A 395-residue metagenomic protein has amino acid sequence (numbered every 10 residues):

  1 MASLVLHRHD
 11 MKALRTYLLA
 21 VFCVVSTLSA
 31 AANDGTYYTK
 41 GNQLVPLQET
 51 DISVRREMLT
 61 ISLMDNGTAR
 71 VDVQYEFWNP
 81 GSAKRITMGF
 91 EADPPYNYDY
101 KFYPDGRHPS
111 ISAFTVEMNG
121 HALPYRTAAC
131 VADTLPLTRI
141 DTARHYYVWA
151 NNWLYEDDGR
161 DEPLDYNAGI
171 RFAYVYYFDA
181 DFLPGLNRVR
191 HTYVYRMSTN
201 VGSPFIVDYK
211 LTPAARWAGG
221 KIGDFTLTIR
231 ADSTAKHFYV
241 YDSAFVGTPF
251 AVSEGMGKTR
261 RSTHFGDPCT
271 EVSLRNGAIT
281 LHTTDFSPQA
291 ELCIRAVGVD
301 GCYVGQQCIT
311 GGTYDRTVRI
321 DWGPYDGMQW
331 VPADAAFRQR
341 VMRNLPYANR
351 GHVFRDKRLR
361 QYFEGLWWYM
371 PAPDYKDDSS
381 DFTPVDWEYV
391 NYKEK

Functional and structural regions predicted by a protein language model:
R8-L18: Bacterial N-terminal signal peptides that target proteins for export
V21-A31: Hydrophobic h-region of N-terminal signal peptides that target proteins for export in Gram-negative bacteria
A30-T68: N-terminal, polar/Ser/Thr-rich
D72-P94: Ligand-binding face of N-terminal immunoglobulin V-set domains in extracellular IgSF glycoproteins
G89-C130, W217-S262: Solvent-exposed beta-hairpin/edge-strand motifs
Y96-V175: Structured domain cores in non-transmembrane regions
N97, E162-T248: Surface-exposed, acidic/Ser/Thr-rich flexible loop segments
A333-Y369: Amphipathic alpha-helical packing elements
